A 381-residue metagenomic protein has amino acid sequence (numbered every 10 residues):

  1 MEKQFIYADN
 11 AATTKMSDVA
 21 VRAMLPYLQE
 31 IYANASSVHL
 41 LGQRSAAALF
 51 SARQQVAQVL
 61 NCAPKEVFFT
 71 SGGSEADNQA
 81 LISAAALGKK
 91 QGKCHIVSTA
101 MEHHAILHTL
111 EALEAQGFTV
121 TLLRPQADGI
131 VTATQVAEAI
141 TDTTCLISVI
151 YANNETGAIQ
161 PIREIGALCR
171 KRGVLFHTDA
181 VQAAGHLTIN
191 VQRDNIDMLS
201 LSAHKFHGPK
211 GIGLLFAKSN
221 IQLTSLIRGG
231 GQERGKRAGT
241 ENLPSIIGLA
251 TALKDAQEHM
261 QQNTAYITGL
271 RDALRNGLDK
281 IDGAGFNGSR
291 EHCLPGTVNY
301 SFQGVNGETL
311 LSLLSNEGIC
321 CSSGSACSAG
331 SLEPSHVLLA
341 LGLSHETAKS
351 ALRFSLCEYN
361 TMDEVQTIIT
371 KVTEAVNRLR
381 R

Functional and structural regions predicted by a protein language model:
M1-R381: Pyridoxal 5′-phosphate
